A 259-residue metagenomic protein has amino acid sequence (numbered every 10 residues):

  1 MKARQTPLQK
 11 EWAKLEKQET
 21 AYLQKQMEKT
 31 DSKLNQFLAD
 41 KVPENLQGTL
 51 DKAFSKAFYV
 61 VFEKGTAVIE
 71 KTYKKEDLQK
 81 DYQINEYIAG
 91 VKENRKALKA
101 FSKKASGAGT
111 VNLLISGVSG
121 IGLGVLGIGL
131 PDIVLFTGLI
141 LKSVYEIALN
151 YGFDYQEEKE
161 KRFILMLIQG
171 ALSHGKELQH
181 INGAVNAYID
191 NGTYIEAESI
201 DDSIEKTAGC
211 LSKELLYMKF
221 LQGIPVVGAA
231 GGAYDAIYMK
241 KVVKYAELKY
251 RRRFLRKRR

Functional and structural regions predicted by a protein language model:
M1-V118, Y145-R259: Terminal, membrane-proximal amphipathic helices and intrinsically disordered targeting/regulatory segments
V118-P131, V226: Transmembrane alpha-helix interface/packing and boundary motifs in multi-pass membrane proteins, characterized by
L130-V134, D154: Short, surface-exposed loop/turn motifs that are enriched in glycine and acidic residues and include a nearby proline
V134, G138-I140: Conserved mixed alpha/beta catalytic, RNA-binding, or beta-rich assembly cores of soluble enzyme, regulatory
